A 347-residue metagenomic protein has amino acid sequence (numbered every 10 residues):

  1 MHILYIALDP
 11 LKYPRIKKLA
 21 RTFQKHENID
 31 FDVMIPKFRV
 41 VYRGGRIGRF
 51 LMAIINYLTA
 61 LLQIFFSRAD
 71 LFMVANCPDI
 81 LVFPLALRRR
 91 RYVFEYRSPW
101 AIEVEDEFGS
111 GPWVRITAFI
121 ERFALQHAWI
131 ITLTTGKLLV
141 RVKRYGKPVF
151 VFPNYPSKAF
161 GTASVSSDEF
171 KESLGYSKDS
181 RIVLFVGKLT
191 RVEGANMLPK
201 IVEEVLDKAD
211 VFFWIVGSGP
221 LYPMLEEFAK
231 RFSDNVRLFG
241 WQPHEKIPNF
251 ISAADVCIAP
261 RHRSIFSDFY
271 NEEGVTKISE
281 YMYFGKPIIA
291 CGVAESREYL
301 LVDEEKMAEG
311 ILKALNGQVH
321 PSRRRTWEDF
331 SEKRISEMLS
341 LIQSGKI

Functional and structural regions predicted by a protein language model:
L4-I6, T132, P156, Y176-E193 (+3 more regions): Conserved donor-binding/catalytic core segment of Leloir-type glycosyltransferases
Y13-I16, N56, L71-E103, G136-V140 (+1 more regions): An aromatic- and histidine-rich active-site surface loop
P14, E305, L315-I347: A charged, aromatic-enriched C-terminal amphipathic alpha-helix characteristic of glycosyltransferases across folds
M34-I35, A118-S166, F185: Donor nucleotide-sugar binding/catalytic pocket of nucleotide-sugar-dependent glycosyltransferases
L58-F66, V82, F94, W100-I102 (+2 more regions): Membrane-proximal helix-turn-helix segments that form the acceptor-binding/catalytic region of lipid-linked
T162-Y176: A short helix/loop element that forms part of the nucleotide-sugar donor recognition site in Leloir-type
E193, E245-N249, C257-M282, I289-Y299: Nucleotide-sugar-dependent
P223-I251: Nucleotide-activated donor-binding/catalytic signature segment of Leloir-type glycosyltransferases, i.e., the conserved
